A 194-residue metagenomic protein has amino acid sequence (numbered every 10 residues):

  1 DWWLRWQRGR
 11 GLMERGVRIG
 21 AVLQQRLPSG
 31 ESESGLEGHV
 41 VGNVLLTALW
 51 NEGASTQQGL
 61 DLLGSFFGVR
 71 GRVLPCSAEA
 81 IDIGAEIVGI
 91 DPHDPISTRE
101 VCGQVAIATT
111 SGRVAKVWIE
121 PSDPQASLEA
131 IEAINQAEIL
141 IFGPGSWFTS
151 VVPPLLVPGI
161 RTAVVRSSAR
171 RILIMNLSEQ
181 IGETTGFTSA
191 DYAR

Functional and structural regions predicted by a protein language model:
D1-S111: Electropositive, gly/pro-rich neighborhoods at or near active sites that engage anionic ligands
E33, E79, P158, A163 (+2 more regions): Non-transmembrane, aqueous-exposed alpha-helical and coiled segments at domain scale
K116-A130, L155-L156: Active-site glycine-rich loop that binds ribose-phosphate moieties when present
A137: An anion/phosphate-binding loop that grips the pyrophosphate of nucleotide cofactors and donors
F148-V157, E183: Glycine/threonine-rich flexible loop motifs
R166-R171: A short helix->loop->beta-strand "cap" motif at the edges of active sites that frequently abuts
L173-M175: Structural beta-sheet core signal
G186-R194: C-terminal functional extensions of proteins
